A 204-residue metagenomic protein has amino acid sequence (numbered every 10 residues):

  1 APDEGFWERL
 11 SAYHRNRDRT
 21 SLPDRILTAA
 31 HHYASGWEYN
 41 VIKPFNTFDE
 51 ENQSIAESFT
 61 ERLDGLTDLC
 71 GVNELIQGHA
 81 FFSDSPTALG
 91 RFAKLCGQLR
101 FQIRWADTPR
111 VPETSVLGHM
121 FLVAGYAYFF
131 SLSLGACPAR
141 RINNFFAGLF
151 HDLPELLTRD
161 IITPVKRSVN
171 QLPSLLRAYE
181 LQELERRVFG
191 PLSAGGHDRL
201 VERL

Functional and structural regions predicted by a protein language model:
A1, H31, N143-R159: His-Asp-centered metal-binding catalytic motifs of divalent-metal-dependent phosphohydrolases/nucleases
A1-P2, L122-F130, R177-P191: An active-site-proximal "capping" alpha-helix that borders the catalytic cofactor pocket
P2-E61, L66-G90, C137, N144-F145 (+1 more regions): Histidine/acidic-rich helix-loop-helix segments that form or flank divalent-metal centers in metalloenzyme catalytic
R15-R19, F101-T108: Acidic/His metal-coordination segments adjacent to aromatic residues that form catalytic metal sites in metalloenzymes
S21, R25, I55-S58, T114-V116 (+1 more regions): Divalent-cation-assisted or electrostatically stabilized phosphate/pyrophosphate-binding catalytic cores
A93-I103: Active-site-adjacent bridging/hinge elements
I103-W105, G125, L157-P164: Short acidic (Asp/Glu) and glycine-rich catalytic loops that position anionic groups and cofactors
P109-N143: Alpha-helical phosphate/pyrophosphate-handling elements in metalloenzyme active cores
